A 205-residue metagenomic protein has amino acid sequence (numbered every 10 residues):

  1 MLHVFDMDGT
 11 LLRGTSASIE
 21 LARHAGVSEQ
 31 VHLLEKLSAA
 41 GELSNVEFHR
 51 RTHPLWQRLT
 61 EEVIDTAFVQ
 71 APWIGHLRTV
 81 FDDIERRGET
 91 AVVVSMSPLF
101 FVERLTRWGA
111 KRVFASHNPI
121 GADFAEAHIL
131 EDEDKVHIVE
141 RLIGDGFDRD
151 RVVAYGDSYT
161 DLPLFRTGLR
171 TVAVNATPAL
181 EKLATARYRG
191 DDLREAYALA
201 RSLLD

Functional and structural regions predicted by a protein language model:
M1-V46, R50: Active-site neighborhood of HAD-like aspartate-dependent phosphohydrolases
L2, V69-D205: C-terminal cap/substrate-recognition subdomain and adjoining C-terminal extension of metal-dependent phosphatase-like
I19-L21, L37, H49-W56, L77 (+3 more regions): Short, flexible segments with low predicted structural confidence
H24, L34-L37, R51, L55 (+4 more regions): Residues that form generic nucleotide/phosphate-binding pockets
S28-S38, P54, S97-L99, V113-H117: Short N-terminal helix-initiation segments at or just after the protein's N-terminus
E29-E35, E61-I64, R149: Short, surface-exposed acidic
V46-T79, E89: Metal-dependent phosphoesterase signature
